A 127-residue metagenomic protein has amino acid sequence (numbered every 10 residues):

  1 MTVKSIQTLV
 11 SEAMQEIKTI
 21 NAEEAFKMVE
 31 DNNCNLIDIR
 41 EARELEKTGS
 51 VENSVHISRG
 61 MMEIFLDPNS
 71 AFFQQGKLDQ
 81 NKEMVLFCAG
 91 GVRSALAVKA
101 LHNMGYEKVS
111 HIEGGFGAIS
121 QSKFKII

Functional and structural regions predicted by a protein language model:
M1-C34, A42-E83, V92-I127: Rhodanese-like catalytic fold shared by cysteine-dependent sulfurtransferases and DSP/PTP-type phosphatases
